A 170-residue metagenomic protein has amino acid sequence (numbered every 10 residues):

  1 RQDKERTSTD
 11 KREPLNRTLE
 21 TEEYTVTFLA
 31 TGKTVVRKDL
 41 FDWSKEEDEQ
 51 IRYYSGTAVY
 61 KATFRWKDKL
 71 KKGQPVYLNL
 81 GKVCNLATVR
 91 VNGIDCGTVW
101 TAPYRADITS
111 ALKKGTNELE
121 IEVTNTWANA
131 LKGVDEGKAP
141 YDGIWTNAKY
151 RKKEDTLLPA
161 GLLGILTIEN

Functional and structural regions predicted by a protein language model:
Q2-A58, L112-N170: An acidic-aromatic loop/edge-strand motif
R37, N92, D107-I108: Helix N-cap / beta->alpha transition motif
Y54-D68, Y104-A106: Short beta-strands within extracellular/lumenal beta-sheet-rich domains
F64, L70-N92, L119-V123: Aromatic-lined ligand-binding clefts that engage carbohydrates, nucleic acids, or primary amines
P75, P103-R105, T116: A generic structural signal for beta-strand entry/edge sites
C96-G97: Short hydrophobic beta-strand segments in globular cytosolic domains
W100-L112: A short, polar/charged loop-to-alpha-helix boundary motif
